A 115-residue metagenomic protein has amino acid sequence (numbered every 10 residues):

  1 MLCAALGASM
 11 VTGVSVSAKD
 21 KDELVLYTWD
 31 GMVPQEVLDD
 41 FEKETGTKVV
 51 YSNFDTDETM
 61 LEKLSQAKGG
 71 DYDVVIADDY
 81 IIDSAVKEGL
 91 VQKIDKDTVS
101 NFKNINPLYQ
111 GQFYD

Functional and structural regions predicted by a protein language model:
M1-E23: Short, low-complexity disordered leader/linker segments with a strong preference for bacterial N-terminal type II
L2, L6, L24-L26, L38 (+4 more regions): Generic detector of leucine side chains in alpha-helical contexts
A8-V11, M32-P34, G46, T59 (+2 more regions): Short linear sequence elements within intrinsically disordered, low-complexity coil regions
T12-V14, L38, K96: Residue-level recognition of conserved structural "scaffold" positions that shape functional pockets and channels
K19-S84: Early extracytoplasmic/lumenal segment of secretory-pathway proteins
L61, D79, D83-D115: Hinge/lid segment of periplasmic solute-binding proteins
